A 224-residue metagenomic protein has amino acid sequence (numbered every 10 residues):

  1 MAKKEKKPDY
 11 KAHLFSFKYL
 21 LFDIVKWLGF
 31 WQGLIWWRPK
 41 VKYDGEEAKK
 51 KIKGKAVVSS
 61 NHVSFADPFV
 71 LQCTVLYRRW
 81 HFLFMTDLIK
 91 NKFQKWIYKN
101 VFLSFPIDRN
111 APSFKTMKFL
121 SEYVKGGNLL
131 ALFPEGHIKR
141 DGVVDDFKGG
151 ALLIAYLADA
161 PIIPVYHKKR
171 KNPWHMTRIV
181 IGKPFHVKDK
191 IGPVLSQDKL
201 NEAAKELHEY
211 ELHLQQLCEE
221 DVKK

Functional and structural regions predicted by a protein language model:
M1-V57, A66-V70, Y77, F102-L103 (+4 more regions): Membrane-anchoring hydrophobic helices of lipid-metabolizing enzymes
A2-L14, K50, K115-K224: Non-catalytic C-terminal accessory region of glycerolipid acyltransferases and related lyso-lipid remodeling enzymes
V25, I89-Q94, N172-W174: Short, glycine/polar-rich helix-capping loops at beta-to-alpha or helix-loop-helix junctions that flank or form
Q32-R38, V58-S60, P106-A111, R140-G142: Short, flexible loop segments at the rims of nucleotide/cofactor-binding pockets, characterized by
Y43, Y98-K99, I162, I181: Structural signal for hydrophobic
E46, D87, R109-A111, E135 (+1 more regions): Proline- and acidic/polar-enriched loop/turn elements at helix boundaries
K50-A111: Catalytic core of membrane glycerolipid acyltransferases/transacylases, capturing the structured, soluble-facing
